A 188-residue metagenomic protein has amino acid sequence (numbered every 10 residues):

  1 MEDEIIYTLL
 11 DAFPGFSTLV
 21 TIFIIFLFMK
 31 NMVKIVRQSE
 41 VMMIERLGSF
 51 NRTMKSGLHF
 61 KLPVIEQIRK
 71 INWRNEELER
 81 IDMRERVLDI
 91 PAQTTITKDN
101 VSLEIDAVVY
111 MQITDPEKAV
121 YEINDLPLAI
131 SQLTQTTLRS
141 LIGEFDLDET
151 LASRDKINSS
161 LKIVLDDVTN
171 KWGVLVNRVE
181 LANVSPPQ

Functional and structural regions predicted by a protein language model:
M1-Q188: N-terminal hydrophobic membrane-entry segments
